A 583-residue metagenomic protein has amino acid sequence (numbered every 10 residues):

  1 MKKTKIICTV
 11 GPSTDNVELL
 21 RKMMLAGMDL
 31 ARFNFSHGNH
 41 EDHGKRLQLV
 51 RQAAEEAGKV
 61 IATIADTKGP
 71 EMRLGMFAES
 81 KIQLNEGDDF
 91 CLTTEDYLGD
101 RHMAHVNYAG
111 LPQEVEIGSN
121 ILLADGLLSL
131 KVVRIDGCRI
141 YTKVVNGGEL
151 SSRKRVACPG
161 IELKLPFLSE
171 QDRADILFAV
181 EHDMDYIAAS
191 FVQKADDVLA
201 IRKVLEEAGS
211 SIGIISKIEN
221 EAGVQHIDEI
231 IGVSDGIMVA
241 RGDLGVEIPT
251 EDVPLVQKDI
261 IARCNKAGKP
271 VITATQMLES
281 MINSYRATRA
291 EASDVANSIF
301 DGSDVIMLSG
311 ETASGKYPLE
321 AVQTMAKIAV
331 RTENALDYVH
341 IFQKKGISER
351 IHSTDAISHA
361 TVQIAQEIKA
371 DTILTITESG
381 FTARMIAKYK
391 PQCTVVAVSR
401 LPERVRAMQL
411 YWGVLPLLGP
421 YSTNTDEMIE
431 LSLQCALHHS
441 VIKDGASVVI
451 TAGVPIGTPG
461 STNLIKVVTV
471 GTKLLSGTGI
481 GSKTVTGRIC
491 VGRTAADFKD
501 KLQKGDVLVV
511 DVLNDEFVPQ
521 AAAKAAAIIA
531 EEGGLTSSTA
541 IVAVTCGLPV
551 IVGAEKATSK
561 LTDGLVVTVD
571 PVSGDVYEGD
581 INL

Functional and structural regions predicted by a protein language model:
M1-P12, N16-V17, M24, N39-Q48 (+13 more regions): Expand to "…catalyze enediolate/carbanion chemistry for C-C bond making/breaking, isomerization, decarboxylation
K5-I7, L30-R32, V60-I64, D89 (+8 more regions): Structural preference for beta-strand elements that scaffold enzyme active sites
C8-P12, I161, P166-T275, M281-A292: Conserved alpha/beta-domain cores
T9, N34, D66, G118 (+8 more regions): Conserved, mostly hydrophobic/aromatic
V10-P12, D29-H40, A188-F191, I237-I248 (+1 more regions): Glycine-rich phosphate-binding active-site loops on the catalytic face of alpha/beta enzymes
L25-L30, H182-D185, L205-S211, G232-I237 (+6 more regions): Glycine-enriched alpha-helix->loop->beta-strand junction motifs that scaffold or abut catalytic
P70-S169, C435, V441-A496, V512-D515 (+2 more regions): Acidic, glycine-rich flexible loop/linker segments
D88-D89, I261, N265, A287-L308 (+8 more regions): ATP-dependent carboxylate/acyl-activation modules
